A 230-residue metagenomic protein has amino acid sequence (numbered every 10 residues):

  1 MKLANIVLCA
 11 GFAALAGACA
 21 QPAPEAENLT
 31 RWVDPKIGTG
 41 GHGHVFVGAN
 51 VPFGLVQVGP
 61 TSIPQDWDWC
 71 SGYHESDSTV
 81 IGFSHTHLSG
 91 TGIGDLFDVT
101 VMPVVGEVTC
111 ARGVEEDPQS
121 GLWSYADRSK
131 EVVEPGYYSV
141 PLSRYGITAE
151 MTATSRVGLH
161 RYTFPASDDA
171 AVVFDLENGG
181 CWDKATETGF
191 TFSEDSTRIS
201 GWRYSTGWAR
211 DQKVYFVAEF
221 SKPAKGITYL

Functional and structural regions predicted by a protein language model:
M1-N5: Positively charged n-region of N-terminal signal peptides that target proteins for export
V7-A16: Bacterial N-terminal signal peptides
A23-L230: Accessory carbohydrate-recognition regions in carbohydrate-active enzymes
